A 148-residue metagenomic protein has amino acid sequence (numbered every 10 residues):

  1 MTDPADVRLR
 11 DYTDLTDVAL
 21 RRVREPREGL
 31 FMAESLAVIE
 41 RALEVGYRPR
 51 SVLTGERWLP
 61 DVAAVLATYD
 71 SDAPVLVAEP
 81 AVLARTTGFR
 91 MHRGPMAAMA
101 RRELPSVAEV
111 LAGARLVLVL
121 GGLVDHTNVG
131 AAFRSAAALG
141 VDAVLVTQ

Functional and structural regions predicted by a protein language model:
M1-A67: Boundary-proximal intrinsically disordered activation/regulatory segments immediately upstream of a helical core
R27, R48, S71-A73, R93 (+2 more regions): Short coil/turn connectors at secondary-structure junctions
A37, E44, L76, R102-L104 (+1 more regions): RNA substrate-binding interface of SAM-dependent RNA methyltransferases
W58-A73, V107-R115: Short, glycine- and charge-enriched coil/turn segments that flank and shape catalytic ligand pockets
W58-P60, A81-R85, H92, R102-P105: A short acidic, glycine/proline-enriched capping/turn motif at secondary-structure boundaries, especially helix N-cap
A67-G88: A glycine-rich helix N-cap at a beta->alpha junction
A97: Glycine-rich phosphate-binding loops that contact phosphosugars or nucleotide phosphates
